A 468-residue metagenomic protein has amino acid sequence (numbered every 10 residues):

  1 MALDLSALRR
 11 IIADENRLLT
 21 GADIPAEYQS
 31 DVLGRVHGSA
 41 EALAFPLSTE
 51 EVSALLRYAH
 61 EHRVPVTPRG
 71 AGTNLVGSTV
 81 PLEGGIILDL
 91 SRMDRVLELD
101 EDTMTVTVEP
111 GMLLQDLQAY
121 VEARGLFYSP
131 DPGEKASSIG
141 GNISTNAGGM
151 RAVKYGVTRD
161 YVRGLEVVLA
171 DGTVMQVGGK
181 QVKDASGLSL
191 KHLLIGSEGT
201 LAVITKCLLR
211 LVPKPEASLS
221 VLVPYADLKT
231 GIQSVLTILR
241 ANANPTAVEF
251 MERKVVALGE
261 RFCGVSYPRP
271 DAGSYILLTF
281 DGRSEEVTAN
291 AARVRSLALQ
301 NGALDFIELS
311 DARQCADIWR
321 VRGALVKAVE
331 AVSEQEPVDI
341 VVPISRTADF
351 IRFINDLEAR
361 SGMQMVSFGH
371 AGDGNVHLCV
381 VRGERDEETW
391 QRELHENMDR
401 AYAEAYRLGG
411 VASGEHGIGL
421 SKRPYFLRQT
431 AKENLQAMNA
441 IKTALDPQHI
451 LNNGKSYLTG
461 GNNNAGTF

Functional and structural regions predicted by a protein language model:
M1-R57, T73-M104, V255-S266, D311-P337 (+3 more regions): N-terminal flexible segment immediately upstream of the FAD-binding catalytic core in FAD-dependent oxidoreductases
D14, Y406-I418, T443, P447-L451: Alpha-helix capping/hinge segments and adjacent helical runs
T20-A26, P213, P224, T230-R400 (+2 more regions): C-terminal substrate-recognition/cap domain of FAD-linked oxidoreductases
R95-E249, L451, G466-F468: FAD-binding subdomain of flavoenzyme oxidoreductases
T173, R423-F468: Activity-critical C-terminal alpha-helical subdomain
